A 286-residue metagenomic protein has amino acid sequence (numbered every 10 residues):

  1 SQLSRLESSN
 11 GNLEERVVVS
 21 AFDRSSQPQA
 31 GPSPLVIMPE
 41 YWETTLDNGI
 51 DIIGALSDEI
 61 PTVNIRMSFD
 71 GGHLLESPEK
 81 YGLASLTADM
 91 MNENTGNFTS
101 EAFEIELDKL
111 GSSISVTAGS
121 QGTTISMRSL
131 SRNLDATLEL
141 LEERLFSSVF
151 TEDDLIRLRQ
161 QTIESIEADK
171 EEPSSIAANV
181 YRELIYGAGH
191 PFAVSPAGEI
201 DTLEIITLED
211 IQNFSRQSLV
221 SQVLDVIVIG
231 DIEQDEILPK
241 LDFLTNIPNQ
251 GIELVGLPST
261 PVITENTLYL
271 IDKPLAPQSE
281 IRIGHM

Functional and structural regions predicted by a protein language model:
S1, I53-A55, E59-S147, R159-E167 (+3 more regions): M16 family metallopeptidases and their MPP-like homologs
S1-T45, I53, D225-G230: C-terminal regions of mature proteins
S4-R16, A188, V220-S221, D225-M286: An aromatic/glycine/proline-enriched structural segment found at the starts of mature extracellular/organellar domains
S25-T44, E183-L224, L254-P261: Histidine-acidic residue clusters that define the catalytic metal-binding segment of zinc metallopeptidase domains
V36-M38, D108, E265: Residues that act as N-cap/strand-start positions at coil-to-secondary-structure junctions
W42-D47, Y269-D272: Short acidic-hydrophobic surface loop/beta-edge motif
S147-F150, I206-L208: Peptidyl-prolyl cis-trans isomerase
